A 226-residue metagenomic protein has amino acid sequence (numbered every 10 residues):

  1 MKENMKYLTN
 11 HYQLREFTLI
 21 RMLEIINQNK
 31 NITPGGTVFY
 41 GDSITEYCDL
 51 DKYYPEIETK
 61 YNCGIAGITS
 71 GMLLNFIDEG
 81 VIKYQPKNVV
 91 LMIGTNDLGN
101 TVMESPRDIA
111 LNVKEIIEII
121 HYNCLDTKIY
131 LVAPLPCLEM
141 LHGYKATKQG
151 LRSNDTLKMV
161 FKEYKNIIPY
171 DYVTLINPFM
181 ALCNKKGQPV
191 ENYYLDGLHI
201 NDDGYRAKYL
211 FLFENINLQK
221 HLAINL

Functional and structural regions predicted by a protein language model:
N4-E115: Conserved SGNH/GDSL esterase-like catalytic core that processes O-acyl groups on lipids and polysaccharides
E46-C48, G99-N100, L138-H142, N184-K185: Short catalytic/ligand-binding loop motif for oxyanion handling, primarily in non-cytosolic enzymes, centered on
E56-T59, G143-L151, Q188-G197: Short glycine/proline- and charge-enriched loop/turn segments that cap or connect secondary-structure elements
L73, N192-L226: Histidine-centered active-site loop/cap adjacent to the catalytic His in serine esterases/O-acetyl transfer systems
M92-L98, H121-L157: Active-site segments of SGNH/GDSL-like serine hydrolases that catalyze O-acetyl group transfer/hydrolysis on lipids
E104-N112, K148-M159, D196, I200: Alpha-helix N-cap and loop-to-helix initiation/capping positions
I116-I120: Hydrophobic positions in alpha-helices of CheY-like receiver
E139-N177, D203: Substrate-gating cap/lid alpha-helix
